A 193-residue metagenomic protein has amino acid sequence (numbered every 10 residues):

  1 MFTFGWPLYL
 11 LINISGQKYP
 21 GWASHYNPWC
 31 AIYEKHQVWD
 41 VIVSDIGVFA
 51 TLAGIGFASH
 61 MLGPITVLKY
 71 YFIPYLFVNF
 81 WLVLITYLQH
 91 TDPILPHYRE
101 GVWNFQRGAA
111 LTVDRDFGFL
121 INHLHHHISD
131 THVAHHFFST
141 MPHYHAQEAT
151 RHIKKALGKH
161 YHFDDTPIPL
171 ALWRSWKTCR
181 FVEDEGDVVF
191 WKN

Functional and structural regions predicted by a protein language model:
M1-I73, Y144-N193: Non-catalytic, topology-defining segments of multipass membrane proteins
W6-K18, F72-G101, Q106-A110: Transmembrane alpha-helical segments that form the membrane-embedded catalytic/substrate-channel core of multi-pass
V38, G56, V83, H123 (+1 more regions): A generic hydrophobic-helix recognition signal that picks specific residues within alpha-helical hydrophobic
A50, L76-F77, S129: Short hydrophobic/aromatic segments of transmembrane alpha-helices and their interfaces
L68, N79, A110-T112, D116 (+1 more regions): Extended interaction regions within the primary functional domain
N104-H123: Cytosolic juxtamembrane regulatory segments of multi-pass membrane proteins
N122-A156: C-terminal, well-structured subdomains that either form a transmembrane helix-short loop-helix hairpin in multi-pass
